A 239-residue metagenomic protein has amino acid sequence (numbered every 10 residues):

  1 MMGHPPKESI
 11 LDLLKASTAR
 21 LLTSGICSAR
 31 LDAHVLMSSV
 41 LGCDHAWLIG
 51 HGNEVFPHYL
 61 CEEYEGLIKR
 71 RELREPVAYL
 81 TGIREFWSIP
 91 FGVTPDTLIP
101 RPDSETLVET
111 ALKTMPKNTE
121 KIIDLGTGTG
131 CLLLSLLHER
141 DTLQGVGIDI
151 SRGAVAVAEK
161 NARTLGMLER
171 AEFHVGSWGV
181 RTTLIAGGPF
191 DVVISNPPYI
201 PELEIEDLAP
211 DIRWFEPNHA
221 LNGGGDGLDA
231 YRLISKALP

Functional and structural regions predicted by a protein language model:
M1-W47, N53: Non-catalytic accessory regions of SAM-dependent methyltransferases
L14, A33-H34, Y64-E65, V77 (+4 more regions): A general structural signal for well-ordered alpha-helical segments in protein cores
L21, A162, L238: Conserved hydrophobic residues forming the short capping helix/wall of the S-adenosyl-L-methionine
L36, A162, N196, I212 (+1 more regions): Conserved RecA-like P-loop NTPase ATPase core
M37-K113: Conserved AdoMet
P102-D207: Conserved SAM/SAH cofactor-binding pocket of Class I
Y199-D229: Mobile active-site "lid"/loop adjacent to the S-adenosyl-L-methionine
G225-P239: Conserved Class I SAM-dependent methyltransferase catalytic core
